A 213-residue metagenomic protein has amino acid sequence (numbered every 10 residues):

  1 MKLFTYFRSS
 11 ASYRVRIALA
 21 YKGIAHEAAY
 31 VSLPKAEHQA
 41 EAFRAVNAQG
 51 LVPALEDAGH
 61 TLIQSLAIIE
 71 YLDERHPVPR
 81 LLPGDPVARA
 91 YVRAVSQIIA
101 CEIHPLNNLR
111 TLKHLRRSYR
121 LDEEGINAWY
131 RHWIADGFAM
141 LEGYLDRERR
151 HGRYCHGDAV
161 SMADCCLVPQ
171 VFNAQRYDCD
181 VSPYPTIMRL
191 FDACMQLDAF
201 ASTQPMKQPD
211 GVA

Functional and structural regions predicted by a protein language model:
M1-I126, D146: GST-like domain detector, emphasizing the conserved glutathione-binding G-site in the N-terminal thioredoxin-like
M1-L3, Y177-D178, S202: Short, contiguous strand/loop micro-motifs
Y13, A36, F191, G211-V212: Generic structural signal for helix capping and beta-alpha/helix-loop junctions
A29, S65, Y184, Q204-P205: Residue-level detector of family-conserved "landmark" positions at structurally sensitive sites
S32-P34, M188, Q208-P209: Conserved beta-strand edge residues that scaffold enzyme active sites
I99-Q196: GST-like fold's C-terminal all-alpha helical module
R116, Q208-A213: Carbohydrate-binding/catalytic loop surfaces
